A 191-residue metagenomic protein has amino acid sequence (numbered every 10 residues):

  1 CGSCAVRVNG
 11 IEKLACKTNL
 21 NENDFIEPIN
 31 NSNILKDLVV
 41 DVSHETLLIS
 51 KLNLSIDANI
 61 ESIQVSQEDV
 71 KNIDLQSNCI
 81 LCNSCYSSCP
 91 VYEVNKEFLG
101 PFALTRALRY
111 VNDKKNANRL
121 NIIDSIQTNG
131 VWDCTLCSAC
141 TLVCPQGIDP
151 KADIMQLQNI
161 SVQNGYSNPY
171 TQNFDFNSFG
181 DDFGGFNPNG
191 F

Functional and structural regions predicted by a protein language model:
C1-N30: Hydrophobic/aromatic-rich structural module bridging two neighboring secondary-structure elements via a short loop
E27-N30, L38-F191: Ferredoxin-type iron-sulfur electron-transfer modules in oxidoreductases and energy-metabolism complexes
I34: A short acidic, often aromatic-flanked loop/helix-cap motif at beta-alpha or helix-coil junctions that lines enzyme
